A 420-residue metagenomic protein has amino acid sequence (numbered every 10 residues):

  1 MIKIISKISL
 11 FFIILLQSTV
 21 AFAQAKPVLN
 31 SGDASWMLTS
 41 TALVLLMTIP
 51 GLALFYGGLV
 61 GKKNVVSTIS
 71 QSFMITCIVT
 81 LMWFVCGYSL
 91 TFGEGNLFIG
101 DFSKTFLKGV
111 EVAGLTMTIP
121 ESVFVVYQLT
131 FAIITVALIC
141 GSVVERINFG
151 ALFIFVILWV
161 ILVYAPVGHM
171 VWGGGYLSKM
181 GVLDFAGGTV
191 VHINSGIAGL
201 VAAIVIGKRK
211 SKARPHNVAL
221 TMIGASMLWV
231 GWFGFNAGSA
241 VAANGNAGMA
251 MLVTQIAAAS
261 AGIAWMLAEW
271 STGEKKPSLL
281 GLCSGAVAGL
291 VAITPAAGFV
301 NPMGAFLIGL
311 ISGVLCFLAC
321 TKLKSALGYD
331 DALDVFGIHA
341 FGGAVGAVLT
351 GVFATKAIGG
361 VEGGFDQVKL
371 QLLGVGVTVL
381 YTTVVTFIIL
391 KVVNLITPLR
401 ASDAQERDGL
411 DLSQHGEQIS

Functional and structural regions predicted by a protein language model:
I2-S420: Hydrophobic alpha-helical transmembrane bundles of multi-pass membrane proteins
